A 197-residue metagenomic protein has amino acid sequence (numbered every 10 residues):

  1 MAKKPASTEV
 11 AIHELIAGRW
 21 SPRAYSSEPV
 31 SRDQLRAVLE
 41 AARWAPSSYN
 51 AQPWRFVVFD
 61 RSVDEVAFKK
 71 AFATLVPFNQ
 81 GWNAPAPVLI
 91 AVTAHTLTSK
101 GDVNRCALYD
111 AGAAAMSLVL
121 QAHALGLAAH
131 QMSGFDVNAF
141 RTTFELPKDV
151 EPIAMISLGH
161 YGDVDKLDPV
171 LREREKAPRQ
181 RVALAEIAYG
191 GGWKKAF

Functional and structural regions predicted by a protein language model:
M1-F197: Acidic, surface-exposed loops and disordered segments
